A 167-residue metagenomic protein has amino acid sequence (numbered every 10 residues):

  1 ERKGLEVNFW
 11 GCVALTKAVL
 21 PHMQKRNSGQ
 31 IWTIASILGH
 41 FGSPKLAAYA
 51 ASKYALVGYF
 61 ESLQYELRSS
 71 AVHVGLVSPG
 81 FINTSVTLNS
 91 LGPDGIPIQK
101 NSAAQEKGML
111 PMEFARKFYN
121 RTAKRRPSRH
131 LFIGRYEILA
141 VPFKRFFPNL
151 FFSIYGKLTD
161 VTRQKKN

Functional and structural regions predicted by a protein language model:
E1-R2: Substrate-binding pocket helix/loop in short-chain dehydrogenase/reductase
T16, S52: Active-site helix of classical SDR
A18-N27: A short helix-coil junction within the Rossmann-fold of NAD(P)-dependent oxidoreductases
P21, Y65-E66: Alpha-helical segment proximal to the catalytic Tyr-Lys
S36: Residue(s) in the substrate-gating loop at a strand-loop-helix junction that position the organic substrate next
S43-A47: Active-site loop immediately N-terminal to the catalytic Tyr-X3-Lys motif of short-chain dehydrogenase/reductase
R68-R135: SDR active-site lid
